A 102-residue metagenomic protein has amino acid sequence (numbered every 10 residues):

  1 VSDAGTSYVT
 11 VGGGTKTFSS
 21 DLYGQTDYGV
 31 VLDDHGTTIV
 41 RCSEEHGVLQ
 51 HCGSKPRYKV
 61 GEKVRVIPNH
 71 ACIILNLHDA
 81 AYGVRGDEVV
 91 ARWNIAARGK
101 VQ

Functional and structural regions predicted by a protein language model:
V1-Q102: Active-site anion/phosphate-binding pocket segments in diverse small-molecule metabolic enzymes
